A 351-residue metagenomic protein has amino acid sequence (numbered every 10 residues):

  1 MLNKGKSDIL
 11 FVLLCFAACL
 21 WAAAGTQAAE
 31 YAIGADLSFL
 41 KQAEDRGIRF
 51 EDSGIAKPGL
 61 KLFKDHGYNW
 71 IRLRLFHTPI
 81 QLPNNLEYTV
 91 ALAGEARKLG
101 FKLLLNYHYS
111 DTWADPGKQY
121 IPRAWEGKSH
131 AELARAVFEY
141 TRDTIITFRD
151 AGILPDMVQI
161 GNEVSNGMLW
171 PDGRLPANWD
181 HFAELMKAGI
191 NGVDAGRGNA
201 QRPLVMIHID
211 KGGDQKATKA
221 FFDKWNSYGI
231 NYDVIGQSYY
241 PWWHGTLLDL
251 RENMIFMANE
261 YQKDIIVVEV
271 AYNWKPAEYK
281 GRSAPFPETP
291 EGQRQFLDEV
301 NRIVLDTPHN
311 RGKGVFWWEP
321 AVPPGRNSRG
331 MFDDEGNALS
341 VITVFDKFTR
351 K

Functional and structural regions predicted by a protein language model:
M1-V12: Bacterial N-terminal signal peptides that target proteins for export
F11-W21: Bacterial N-terminal signal peptides
A22-A29: Boundary at the C-terminal end of the N-terminal hydrophobic targeting segment
A29-K102, S110-V137, G236: N-terminal substrate-binding region of glycoside hydrolase catalytic domains
I33-A35, I71-L73, L103-Y107, D156-I160 (+4 more regions): Hydrophobic faces of well-ordered beta-strands that scaffold small-molecule active sites in alpha/beta enzyme cores
S38-L40, F76-T78, H108-T112, I160-S165 (+4 more regions): Active-site beta-loop-alpha junctions enriched in small/polar residues
D45-E51, W113, E252, F256-N259 (+3 more regions): Aromatic-rich peripheral "rim/lid" segments of glycoside hydrolase catalytic domains that contact and position glycan
N85-V90, G94, D115-I230, G245-M254 (+3 more regions): Active-site cleft segment of glycoside hydrolase catalytic domains centered on the general acid/base Glu
